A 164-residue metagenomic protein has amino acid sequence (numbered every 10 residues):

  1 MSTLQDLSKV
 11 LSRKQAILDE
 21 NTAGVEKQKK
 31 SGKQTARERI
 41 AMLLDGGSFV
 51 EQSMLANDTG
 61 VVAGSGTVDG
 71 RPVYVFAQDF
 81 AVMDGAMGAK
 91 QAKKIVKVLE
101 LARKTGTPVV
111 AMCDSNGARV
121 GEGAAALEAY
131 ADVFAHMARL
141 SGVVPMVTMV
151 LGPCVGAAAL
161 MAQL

Functional and structural regions predicted by a protein language model:
M1-V147, P153, A158-L160, L164: Terminal-region recognition feature
